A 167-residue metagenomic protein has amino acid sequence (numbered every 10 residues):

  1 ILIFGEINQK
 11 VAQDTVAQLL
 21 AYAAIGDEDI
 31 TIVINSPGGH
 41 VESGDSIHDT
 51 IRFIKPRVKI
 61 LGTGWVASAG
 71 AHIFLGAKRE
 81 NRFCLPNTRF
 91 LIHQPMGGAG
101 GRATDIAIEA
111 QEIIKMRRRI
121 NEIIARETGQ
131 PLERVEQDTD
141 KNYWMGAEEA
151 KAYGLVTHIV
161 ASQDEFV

Functional and structural regions predicted by a protein language model:
I1-V167: Terminal-region recognition feature
